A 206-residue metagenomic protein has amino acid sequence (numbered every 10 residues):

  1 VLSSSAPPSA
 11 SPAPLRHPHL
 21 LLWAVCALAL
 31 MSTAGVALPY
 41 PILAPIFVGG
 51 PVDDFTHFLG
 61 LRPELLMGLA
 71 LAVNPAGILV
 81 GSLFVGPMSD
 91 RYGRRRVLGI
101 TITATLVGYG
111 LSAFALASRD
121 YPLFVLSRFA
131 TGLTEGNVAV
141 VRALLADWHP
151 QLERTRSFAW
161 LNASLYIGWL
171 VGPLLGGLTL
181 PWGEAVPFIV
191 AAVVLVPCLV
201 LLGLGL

Functional and structural regions predicted by a protein language model:
H17-P51: Pair of pore-lining "gating" transmembrane helices in MFS-fold secondary transporters
A44, G168-L180, E184: Small-residue (Gly/Pro/Ala) motifs that create kinks and tight helix-helix packing interfaces
L69-G86: Central cavity-lining transmembrane alpha-helices of secondary-active solute carriers, predominantly the Major
R91-I102: Cytoplasmic membrane-interface "Motif A"-like loop-to-helix N-cap segments of 12-TM Major Facilitator Superfamily
T103-S118: C-terminal ends and interior cores of transmembrane alpha-helices in multi-pass membrane transporters/permeases
D120-S127: Short hydrophobic/alpha-helical segments at membrane-entry points of transmembrane helices in Major Facilitator
S127-L165: Cytoplasmic helix-loop-helix junction between adjacent transmembrane helices in 12-TM secondary transporters
V186-G203: Symmetry-related core transmembrane helices of the 12-TM Major Facilitator Superfamily/SLC fold
